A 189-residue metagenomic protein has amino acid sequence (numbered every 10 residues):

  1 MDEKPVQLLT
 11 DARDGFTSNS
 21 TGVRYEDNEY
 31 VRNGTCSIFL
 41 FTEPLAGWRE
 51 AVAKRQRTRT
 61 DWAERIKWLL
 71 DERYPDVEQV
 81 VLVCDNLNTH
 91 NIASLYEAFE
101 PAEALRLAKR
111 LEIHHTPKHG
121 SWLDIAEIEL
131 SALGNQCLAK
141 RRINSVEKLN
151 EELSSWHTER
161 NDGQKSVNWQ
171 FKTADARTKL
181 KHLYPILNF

Functional and structural regions predicted by a protein language model:
M1, V81-C84, H114-H115, Q170-F171: Short beta-strand segments
M1-K67, L180: Extended, low-complexity cationic-aromatic segments
A12, K148-F189: C-terminal domain-tail junction helix/linker
Y25-Y30, A104-I125, R141-I143: RNase H-like polynucleotidyl transferase catalytic core
T60-V81: Short, basic/hydrophobic alpha-helical segments
V77-N91: Acidic/histidine-rich, metal-coordinating catalytic segments
K118, A126-S145, E159-G163: Active-site proximal helix-loop segment of RNase H-like, two-metal nucleases, encompassing DDE(D)
